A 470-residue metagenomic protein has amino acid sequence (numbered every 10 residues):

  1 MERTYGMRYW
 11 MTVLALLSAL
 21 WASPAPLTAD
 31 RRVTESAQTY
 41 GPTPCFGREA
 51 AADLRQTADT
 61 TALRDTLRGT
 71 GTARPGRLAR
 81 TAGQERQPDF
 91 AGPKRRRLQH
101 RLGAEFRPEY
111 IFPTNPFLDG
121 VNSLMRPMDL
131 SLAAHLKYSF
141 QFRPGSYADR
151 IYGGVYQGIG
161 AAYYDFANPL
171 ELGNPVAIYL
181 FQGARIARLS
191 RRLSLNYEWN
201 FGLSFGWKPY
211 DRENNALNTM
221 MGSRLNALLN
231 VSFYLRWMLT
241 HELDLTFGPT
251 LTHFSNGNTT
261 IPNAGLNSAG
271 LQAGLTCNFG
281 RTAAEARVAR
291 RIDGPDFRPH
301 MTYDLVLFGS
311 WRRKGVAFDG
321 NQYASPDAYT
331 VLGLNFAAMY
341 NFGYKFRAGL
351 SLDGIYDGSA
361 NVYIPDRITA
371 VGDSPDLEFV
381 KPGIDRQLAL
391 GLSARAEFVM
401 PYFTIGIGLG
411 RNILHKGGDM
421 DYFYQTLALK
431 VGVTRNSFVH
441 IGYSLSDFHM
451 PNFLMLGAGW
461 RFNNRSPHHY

Functional and structural regions predicted by a protein language model:
L27-E35, Y40, C45-E49, R55 (+5 more regions): Short glycine/proline- and aromatic-enriched beta-strand/turn motifs that initiate or cap beta-hairpins
R96-L102, I151-Q157, R191-Y197, H241-L245 (+7 more regions): Outer-envelope beta-barrel architecture signal
L98, M128-A134, L172-I178, L193 (+8 more regions): Residues that define the transmembrane beta-barrel architecture of outer-membrane proteins
H100, E105-L124, Y147-R150, L195-L229 (+3 more regions): Outer-membrane beta-barrel translocator/channel fold
L102-Y110, A161-Y163, Y197-F205, F247-H253 (+6 more regions): Transmembrane beta-barrel strands of outer-membrane/channel proteins
A104, A134-F140, L180-I186, W199-L203 (+9 more regions): Residues on the lipid-exposed face of transmembrane beta-strands in outer-membrane beta-barrel proteins
F112, G145-Y147, R192, W237 (+6 more regions): Repeated loop/turn-to-beta-strand initiation elements of outer-membrane beta-barrel proteins
N267-V288, P451-Y470: Outer-membrane beta-barrel "beta-signal"
